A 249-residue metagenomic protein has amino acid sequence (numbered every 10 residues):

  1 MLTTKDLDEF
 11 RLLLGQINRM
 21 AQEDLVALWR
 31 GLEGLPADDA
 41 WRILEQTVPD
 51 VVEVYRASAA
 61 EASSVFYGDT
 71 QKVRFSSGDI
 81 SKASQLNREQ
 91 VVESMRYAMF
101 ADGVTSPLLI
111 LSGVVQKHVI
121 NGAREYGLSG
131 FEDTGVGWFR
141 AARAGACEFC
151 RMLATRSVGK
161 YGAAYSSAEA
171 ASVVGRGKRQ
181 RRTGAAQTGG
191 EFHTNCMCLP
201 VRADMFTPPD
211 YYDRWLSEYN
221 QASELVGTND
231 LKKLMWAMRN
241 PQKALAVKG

Functional and structural regions predicted by a protein language model:
M1-G130: N-terminal alpha-helical interaction blocks
M1-G34, N121, E125-G249: Activation/maturation switch segments at domain boundaries
